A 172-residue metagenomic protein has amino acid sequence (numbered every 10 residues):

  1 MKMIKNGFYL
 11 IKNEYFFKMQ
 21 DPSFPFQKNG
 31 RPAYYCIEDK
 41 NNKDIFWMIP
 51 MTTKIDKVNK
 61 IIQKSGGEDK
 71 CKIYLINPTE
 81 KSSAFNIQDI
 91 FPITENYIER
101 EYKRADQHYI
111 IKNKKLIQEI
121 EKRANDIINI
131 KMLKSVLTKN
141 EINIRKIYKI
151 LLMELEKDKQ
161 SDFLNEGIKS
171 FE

Functional and structural regions predicted by a protein language model:
M1-G30: Short N-terminal edge-element motif at the start of the domain
M1-K2, Y35, E166: Residue-level marker of intrinsically disordered, low-complexity segments enriched for small/polar residues
F8-L10, P32-C36, I45-P50, A84-P92: Ordered hydrophobic segments in well-structured contexts
N13-E14, Q20-P22, D39-K40, T79 (+2 more regions): Short linear sequence elements within intrinsically disordered, low-complexity coil regions
E14, T53, E95: Residues that form or immediately flank small-molecule/cofactor binding pockets and catalytic motifs
M19-D21, I45, V58-N59, R100: Short acidic, gly/pro-rich beta-turn/loop elements at beta-sheet edges and active-site/ligand-binding grooves
K28-G30, I37-K81: Compact nucleic-acid interaction/catalytic patches
I62-E172: C-terminal terminal-subdomain/extension
